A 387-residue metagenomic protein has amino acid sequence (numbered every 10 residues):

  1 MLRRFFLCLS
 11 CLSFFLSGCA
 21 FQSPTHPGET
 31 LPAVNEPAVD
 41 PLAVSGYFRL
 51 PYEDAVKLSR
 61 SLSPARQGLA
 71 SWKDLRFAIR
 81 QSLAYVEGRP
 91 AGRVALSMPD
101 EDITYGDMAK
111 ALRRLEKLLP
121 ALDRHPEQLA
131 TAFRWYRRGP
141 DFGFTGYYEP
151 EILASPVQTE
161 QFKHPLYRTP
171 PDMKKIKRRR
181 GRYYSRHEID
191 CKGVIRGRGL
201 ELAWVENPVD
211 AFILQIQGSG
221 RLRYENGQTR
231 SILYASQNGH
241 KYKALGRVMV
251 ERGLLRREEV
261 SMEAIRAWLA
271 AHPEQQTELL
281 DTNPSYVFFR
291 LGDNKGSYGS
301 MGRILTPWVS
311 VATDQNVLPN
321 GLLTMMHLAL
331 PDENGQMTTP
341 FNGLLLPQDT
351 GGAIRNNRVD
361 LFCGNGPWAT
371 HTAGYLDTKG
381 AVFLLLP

Functional and structural regions predicted by a protein language model:
M1-F6: Bacterial N-terminal signal peptides that target proteins for export
C8-C11: Cysteine-centered motifs
L16-G18: C-terminal motif of bacterial Sec signal peptides marking the signal peptidase cleavage site
A20-P27: Bacterial lipoprotein signal-peptidase II cleavage site
F21, D293-P387: C-terminal soluble interaction/assembly domains
L31-A38: N-terminal basic/disordered segments at the start of proteins
V39-D293, S300-R303: Secretory/export targeting leaders with adjacent low-complexity proregions
